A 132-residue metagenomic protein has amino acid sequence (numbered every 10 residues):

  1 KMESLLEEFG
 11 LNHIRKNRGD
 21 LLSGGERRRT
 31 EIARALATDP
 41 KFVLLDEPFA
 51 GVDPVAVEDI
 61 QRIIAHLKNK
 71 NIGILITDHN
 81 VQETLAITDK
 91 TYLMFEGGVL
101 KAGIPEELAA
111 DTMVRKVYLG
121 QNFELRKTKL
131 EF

Functional and structural regions predicted by a protein language model:
K1-I14, Q61-A65: Conserved ABC ATPase "signature" region
R18-L22, E26: Conserved ABC ATPase signature
I32: Hydrophobic anchor residue at the start of the ABC signature
D39: Conserved catalytic motifs of ABC-family nucleotide-binding domains
V43-E47: Catalytic Walker B motif of ABC-type/P-loop ATPase nucleotide-binding domains
T84-A86: A short, surface-exposed alpha-helical micro-motif characterized by mixed small hydrophobic and charged/polar residues
